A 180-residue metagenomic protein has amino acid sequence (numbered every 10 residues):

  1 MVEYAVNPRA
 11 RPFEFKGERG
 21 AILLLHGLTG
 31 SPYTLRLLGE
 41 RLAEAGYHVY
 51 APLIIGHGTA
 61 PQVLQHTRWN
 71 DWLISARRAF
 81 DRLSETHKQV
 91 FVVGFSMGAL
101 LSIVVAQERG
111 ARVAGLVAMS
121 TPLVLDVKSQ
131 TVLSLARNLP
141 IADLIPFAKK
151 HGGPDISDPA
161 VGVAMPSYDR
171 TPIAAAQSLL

Functional and structural regions predicted by a protein language model:
V2-G20: Short beta-strand-to-loop junctions in surface cap/lid or active-site-entrance loops
E3, R112, T121-L180: The alpha/beta-hydrolase serine catalytic core
L23-T29: The conserved beta1-alpha1 loop
T29-E40: The serine-hydrolase catalytic nucleophile loop
G39-V63: Conserved alpha/beta-hydrolase
A60-F91: Catalytic nucleophile-loop/oxyanion-hole region of alpha/beta-hydrolase and closely related hydrolase-like folds
G94-G98, S102: Gly/Ala-rich beta-loop-alpha elbow adjacent to hydrolase catalytic centers
